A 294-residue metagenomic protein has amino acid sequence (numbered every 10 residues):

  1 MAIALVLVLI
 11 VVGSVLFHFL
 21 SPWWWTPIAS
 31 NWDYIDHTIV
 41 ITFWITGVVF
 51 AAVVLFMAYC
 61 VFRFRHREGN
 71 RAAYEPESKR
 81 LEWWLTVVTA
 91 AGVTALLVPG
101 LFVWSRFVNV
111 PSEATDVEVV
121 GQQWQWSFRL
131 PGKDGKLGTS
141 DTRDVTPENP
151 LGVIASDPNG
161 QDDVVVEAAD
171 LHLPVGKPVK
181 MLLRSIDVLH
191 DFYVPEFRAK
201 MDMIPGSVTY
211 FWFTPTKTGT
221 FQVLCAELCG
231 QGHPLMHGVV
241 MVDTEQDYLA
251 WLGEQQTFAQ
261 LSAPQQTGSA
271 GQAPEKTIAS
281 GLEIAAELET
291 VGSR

Functional and structural regions predicted by a protein language model:
M1-F19, V48-L55: Alpha-helical transmembrane segments of integral membrane proteins, especially early/N-terminal helices
L16-I39, V61-R294: Non-transmembrane, membrane-proximal soluble domains of secreted or membrane proteins
D36-A51: Alpha-helical transmembrane segments
F50-H66: Transmembrane alpha-helical segments in integral membrane proteins
